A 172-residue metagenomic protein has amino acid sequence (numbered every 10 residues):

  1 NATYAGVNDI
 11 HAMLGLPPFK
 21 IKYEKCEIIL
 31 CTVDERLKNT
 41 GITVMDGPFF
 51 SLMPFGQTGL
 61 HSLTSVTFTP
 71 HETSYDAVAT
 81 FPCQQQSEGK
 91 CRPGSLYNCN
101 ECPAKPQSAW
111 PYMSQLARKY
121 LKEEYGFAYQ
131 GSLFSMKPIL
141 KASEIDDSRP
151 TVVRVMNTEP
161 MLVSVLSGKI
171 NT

Functional and structural regions predicted by a protein language model:
N1-M45, F49, F55-L60, C83: Central helical "cap/lid" subdomain
T3-G6, V44-G47, P106-L116, G168-K169: Mid-domain beta-loop-alpha active-site segment that forms a flexible, acidic cofactor/metal-binding surface
D9-M13, S65, S74-A77: A short secondary-structure junction signal
S51-M53, H61-S65, S164: Short hydrophobic-aromatic micro-motifs
M53-F55, V155-M156: Short beta-strand micro-motifs enriched in acidic
T58-G59, T69-K137: Flavin-binding catalytic cores
L63-E72, S167-I170: Secondary-structure transition/turn motif
P111-T172: C-terminal catalytic lobe of FAD-dependent flavoproteins
